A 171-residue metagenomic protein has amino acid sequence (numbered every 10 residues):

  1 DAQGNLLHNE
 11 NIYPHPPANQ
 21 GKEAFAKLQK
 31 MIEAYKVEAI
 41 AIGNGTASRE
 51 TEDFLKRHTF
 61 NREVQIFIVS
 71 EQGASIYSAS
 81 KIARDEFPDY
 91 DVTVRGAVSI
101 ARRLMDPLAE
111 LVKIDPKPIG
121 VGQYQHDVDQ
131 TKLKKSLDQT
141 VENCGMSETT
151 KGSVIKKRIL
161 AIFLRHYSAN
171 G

Functional and structural regions predicted by a protein language model:
D1-L7, L104: Gly/Thr-rich phosphate-binding beta-strand-loop-beta motif of the actin/hexokinase/Hsp70
A2-Q3, N11-I12, G45, V69-A74 (+2 more regions): Short, ordered loop/turn segments at secondary-structure junctions
N9-K22: Glycine-rich phosphate-binding "P-loop"
P16-A18, Q65-D106: Short alpha-helix plus adjacent loop in nuclease-associated cores
G21-F25, S48-L55, I66, V94-M105 (+1 more regions): Amphipathic alpha-helical transducer elements in NTP-driven molecular machines
E23-E38, R57: Short, basic/hydrophobic alpha-helical segments
K36-A47, I66-F67: Short glycine-rich phosphate-binding loop at a beta-alpha junction
D85-G171: Long, highly charged, low-complexity intrinsically disordered interaction regions that mediate electrostatic DNA/RNA
